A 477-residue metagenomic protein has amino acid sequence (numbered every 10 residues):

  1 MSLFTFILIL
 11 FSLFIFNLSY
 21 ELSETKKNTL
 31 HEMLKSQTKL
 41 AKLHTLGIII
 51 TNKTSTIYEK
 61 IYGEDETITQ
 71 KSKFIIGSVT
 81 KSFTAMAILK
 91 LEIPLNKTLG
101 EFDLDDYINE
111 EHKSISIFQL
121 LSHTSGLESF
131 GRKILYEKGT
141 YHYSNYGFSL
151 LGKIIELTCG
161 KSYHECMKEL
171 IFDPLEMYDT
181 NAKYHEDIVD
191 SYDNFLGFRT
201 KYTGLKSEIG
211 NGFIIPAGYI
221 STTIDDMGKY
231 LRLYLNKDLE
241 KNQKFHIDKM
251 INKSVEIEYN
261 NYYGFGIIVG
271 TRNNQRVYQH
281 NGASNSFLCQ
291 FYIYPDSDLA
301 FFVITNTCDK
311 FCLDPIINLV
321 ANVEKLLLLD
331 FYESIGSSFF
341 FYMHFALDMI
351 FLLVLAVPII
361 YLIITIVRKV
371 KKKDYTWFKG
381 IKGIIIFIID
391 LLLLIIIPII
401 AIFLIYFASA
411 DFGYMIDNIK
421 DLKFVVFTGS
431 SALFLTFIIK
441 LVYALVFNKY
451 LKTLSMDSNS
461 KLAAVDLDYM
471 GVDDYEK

Functional and structural regions predicted by a protein language model:
M1-E21: Hydrophobic secretory-pathway targeting helix
Y20-N52, T56, G210-E476: Catalytic loop of the DD-peptidase/beta-lactamase superfamily, centered on the K-T-G motif and neighboring
S23-I76, L89, N96, F102 (+2 more regions): Short, conserved catalytic-motif segment at the N-terminal edge
S55-T56, Y107-N285: Short, surface-exposed loop or secondary-structure junction motifs that flank catalytic or metal-binding residues
T80-T84: Active/ligand-binding-proximal structured segments within catalytic/core domains that scaffold catalytic residues
